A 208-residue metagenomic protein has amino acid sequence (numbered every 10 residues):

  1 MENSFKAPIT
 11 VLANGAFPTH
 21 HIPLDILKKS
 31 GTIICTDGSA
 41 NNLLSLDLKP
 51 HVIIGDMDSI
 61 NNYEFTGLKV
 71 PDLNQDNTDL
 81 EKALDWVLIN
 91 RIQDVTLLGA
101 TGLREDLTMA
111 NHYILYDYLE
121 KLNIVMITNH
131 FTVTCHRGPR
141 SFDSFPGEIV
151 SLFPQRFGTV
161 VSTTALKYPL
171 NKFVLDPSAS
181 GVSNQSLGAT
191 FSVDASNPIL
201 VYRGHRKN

Functional and structural regions predicted by a protein language model:
M1-Y63: N-terminal beta-strand-loop-alpha-helix module at the start of alpha/beta ligand-binding or catalytic domains
F5-A7, K29-G31, L48-P50, R91-Q93 (+4 more regions): Short coil/turn connectors at secondary-structure junctions
F5-K6, T32, I54-D72, G188-N208: Mobile, glycine- and charge-enriched loop segments and immediately flanking short secondary-structure elements within
L12-G15, A100-T101, N129, G204-H205: Structural motif
T19-H20, N61, R104-T108, V133-H136 (+1 more regions): Short, well-ordered, mixed-charge alpha-helical segments that flank or form enzyme active sites
G38-K121: Acidic/Gly/His-enriched mid-domain segments of enzyme catalytic cores or analogous surface patches that mediate
H112, L119-F145: A contiguous pocket-lining binding segment that forms or flanks enzyme active sites
H136-N208: Long, charged alpha-helical interface segments
